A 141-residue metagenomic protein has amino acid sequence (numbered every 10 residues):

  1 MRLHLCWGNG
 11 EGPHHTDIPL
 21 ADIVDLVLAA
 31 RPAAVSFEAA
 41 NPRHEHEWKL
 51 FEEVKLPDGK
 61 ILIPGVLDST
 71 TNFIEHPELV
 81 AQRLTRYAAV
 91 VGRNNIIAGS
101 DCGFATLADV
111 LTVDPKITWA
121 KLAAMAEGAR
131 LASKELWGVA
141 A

Functional and structural regions predicted by a protein language model:
M1-A141: Domain-level signal for soluble alpha/beta catalytic cores
